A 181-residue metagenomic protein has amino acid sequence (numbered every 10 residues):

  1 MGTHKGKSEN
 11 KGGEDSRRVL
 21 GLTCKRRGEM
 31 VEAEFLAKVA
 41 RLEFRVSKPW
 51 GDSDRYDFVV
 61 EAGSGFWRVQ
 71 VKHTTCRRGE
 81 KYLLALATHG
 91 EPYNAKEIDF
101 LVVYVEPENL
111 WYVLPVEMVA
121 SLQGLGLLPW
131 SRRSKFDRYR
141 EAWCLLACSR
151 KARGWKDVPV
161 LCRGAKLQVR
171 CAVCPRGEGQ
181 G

Functional and structural regions predicted by a protein language model:
M1-D54, V59-G181: Mixed-charge (Asp/Glu-Lys/Arg
